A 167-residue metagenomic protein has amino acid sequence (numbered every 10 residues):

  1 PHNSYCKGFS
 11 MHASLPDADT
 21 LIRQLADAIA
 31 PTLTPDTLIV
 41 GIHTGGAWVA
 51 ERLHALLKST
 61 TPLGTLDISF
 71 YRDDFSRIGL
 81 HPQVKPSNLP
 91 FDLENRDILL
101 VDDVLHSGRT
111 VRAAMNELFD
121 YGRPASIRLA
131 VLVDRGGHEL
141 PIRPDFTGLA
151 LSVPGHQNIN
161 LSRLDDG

Functional and structural regions predicted by a protein language model:
H2-G167: PRPP-associated nucleotide enzymes
